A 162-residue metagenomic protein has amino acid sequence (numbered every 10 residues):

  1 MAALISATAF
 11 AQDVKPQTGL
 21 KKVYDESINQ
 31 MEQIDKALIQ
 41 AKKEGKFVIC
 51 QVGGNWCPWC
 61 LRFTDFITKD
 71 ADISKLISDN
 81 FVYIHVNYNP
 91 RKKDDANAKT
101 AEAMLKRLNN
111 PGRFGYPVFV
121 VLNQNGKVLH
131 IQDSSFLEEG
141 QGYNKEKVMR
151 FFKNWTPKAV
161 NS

Functional and structural regions predicted by a protein language model:
M1-V14: Bacterial Sec-dependent N-terminal signal peptides
A11-I28: N-proximal helix/coil linker or "cap" segments that precede and/or mark the start of modular domains
I28-Q30, I73-A101: Thiol-based oxidoreductase modules, predominantly thioredoxin-like and allied folds used for disulfide exchange
Q30-V48: A short beta-strand-turn-helix
K43-P58, Y83: Short active-site neighborhood of thiol/selenol oxidoreductases, capturing the structured segment around
C57-C60, F119: The canonical Cys-X-X-Cys-His
C60-S78: Typically the conserved alpha-helix immediately C-terminal to a functionally engaged Cys/Sec in thioredoxin-like
R107-N161: Non-catalytic, surface beta->alpha helical segment in thiol-disulfide oxidoreductase systems
